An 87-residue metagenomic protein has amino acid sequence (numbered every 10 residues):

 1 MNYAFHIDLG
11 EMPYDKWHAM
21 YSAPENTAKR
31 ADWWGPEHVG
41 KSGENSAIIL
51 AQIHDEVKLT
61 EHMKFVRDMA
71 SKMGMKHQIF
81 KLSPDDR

Functional and structural regions predicted by a protein language model:
M1-S71, Q78-R87: Short S/T/G/P-rich N-terminal loop/turn motif that feeds into the first structured element of a domain
